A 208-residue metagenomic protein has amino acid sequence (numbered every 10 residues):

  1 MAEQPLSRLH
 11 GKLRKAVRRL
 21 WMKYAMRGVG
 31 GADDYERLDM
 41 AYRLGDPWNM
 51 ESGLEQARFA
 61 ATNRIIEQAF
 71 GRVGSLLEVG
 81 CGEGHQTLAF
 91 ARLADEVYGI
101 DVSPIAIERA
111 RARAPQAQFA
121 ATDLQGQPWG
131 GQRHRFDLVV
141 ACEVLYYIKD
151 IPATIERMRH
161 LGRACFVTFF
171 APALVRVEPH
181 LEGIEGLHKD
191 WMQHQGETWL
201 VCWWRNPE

Functional and structural regions predicted by a protein language model:
E3-Q68, A173-R176: Conserved class I S-adenosyl-L-methionine
V73-G82: Conserved class I S-adenosyl-L-methionine
H85-G126: Class I SAM-dependent methyltransferase SAM/SAH-binding core
G126-R133: Short conserved loop adjoining the S-adenosyl-L-methionine
V140: A conserved beta-strand element that flanks and buttresses the S-adenosyl-L-methionine
V144: Hydrophobic adenine-recognition pocket in adenosine-nucleotide-binding enzymes
I148-M158: A short, conserved alpha-helix within the catalytic core of class I
G162-P172: Conserved beta-strand signature within the Rossmann-like core of class I S-adenosyl-L-methionine
